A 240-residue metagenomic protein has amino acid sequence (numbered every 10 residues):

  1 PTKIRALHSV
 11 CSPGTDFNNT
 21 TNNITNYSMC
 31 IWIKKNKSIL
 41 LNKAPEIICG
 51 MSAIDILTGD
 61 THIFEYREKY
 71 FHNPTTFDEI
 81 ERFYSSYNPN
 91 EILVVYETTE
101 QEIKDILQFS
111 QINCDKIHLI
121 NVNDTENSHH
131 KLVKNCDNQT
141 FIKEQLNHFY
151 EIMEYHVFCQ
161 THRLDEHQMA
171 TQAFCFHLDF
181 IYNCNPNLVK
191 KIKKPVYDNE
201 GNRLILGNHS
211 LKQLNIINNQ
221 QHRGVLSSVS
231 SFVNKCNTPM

Functional and structural regions predicted by a protein language model:
P1-M240: Charged catalytic and DNA/RNA-contacting regions of genome-maintenance and nucleic-acid-processing enzymes
